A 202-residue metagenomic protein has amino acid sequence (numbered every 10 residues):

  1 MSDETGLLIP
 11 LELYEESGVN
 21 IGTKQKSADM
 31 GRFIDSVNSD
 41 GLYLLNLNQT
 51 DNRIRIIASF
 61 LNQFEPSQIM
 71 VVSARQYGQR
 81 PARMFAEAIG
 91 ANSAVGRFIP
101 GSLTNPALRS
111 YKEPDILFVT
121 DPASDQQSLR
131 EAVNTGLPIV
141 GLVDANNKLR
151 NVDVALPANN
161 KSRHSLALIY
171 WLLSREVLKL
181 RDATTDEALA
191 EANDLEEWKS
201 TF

Functional and structural regions predicted by a protein language model:
S2-A192, E196-K199: Ribosome large-subunit tunnel/peptidyl-transferase-proximal elements
